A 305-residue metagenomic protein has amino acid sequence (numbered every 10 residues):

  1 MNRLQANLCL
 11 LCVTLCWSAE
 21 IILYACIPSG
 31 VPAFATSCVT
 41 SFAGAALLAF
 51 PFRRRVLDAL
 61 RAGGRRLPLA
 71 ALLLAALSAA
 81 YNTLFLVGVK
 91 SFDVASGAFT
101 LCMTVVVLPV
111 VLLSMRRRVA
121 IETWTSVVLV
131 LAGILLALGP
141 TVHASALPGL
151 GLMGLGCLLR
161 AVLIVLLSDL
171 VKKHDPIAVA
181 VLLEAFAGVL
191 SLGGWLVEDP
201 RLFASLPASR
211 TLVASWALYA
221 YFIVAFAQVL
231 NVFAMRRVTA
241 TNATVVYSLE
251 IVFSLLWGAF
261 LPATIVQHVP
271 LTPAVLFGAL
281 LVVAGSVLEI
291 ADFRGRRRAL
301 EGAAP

Functional and structural regions predicted by a protein language model:
M1-C38, A75-A76, A80, L84 (+3 more regions): Glycine-/small-residue-enriched transmembrane alpha-helix faces in small-molecule transporters and effluxers
L4-C12, F34-P51, T123-L129, P148-L155 (+3 more regions): Hydrophobic alpha-helical transmembrane segments of multi-pass integral membrane proteins, especially transporters
C16, E20, V56-G97, I134-L138 (+1 more regions): Specific transmembrane alpha-helical segments of multi-pass solute transporters/efflux pumps, especially DMT/EamA
A19-V31, A43, N82-F92, T100 (+3 more regions): Juxtamembrane C-cap of transmembrane helices in multi-pass membrane transport proteins
G30-A80, V105-V111, L129, L159-L166 (+3 more regions): Transmembrane alpha-helices of multi-pass small-molecule transport proteins
A35-A46, L86-R118, G156, A240-F260: Specific alpha-helical transmembrane segments that line the substrate/conduction pathway and gating interfaces
V39-S41, F50-F52, S248-P305: C-terminal-most transmembrane helix of multi-pass membrane proteins
L48, V119-G139, S191, P270-F293: Hydrophobic transmembrane alpha-helices of multi-pass small-molecule transport proteins
